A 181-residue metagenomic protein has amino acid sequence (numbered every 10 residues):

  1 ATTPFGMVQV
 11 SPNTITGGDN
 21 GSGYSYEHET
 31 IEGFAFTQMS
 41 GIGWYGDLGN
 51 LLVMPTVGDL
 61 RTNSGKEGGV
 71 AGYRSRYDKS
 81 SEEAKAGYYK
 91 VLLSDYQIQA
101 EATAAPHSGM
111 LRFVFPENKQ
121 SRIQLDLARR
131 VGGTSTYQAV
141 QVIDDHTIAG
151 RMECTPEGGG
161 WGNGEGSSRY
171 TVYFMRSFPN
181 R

Functional and structural regions predicted by a protein language model:
A1-R181: Accessory carbohydrate-recognition regions in carbohydrate-active enzymes
